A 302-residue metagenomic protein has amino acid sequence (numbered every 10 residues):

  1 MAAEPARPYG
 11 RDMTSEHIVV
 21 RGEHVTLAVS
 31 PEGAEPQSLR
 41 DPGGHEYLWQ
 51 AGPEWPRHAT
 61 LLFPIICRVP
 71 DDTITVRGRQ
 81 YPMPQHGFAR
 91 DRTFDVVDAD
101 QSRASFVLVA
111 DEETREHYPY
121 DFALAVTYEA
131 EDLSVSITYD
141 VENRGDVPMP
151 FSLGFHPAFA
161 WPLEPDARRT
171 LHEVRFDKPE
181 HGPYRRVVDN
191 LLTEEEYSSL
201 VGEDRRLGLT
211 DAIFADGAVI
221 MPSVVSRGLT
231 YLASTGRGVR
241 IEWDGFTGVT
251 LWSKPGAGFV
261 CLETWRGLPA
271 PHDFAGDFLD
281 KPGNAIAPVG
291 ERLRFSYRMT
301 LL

Functional and structural regions predicted by a protein language model:
A6-R7: Short, low-complexity intrinsically disordered segments enriched in A/P/G/S/L with frequent Arg, especially at protein
G10-T73, Q80-M83, V225-G245, E291-L302: Beta-strand-rich N-terminal accessory domains
R79, M83-D132: Extended, loop-rich substrate-binding clefts of extracytoplasmic carbohydrate-active enzymes
V97-A104, E129-S134, L163-R168, K254-A257 (+1 more regions): A short, structured loop/turn motif at beta-sheet edges
A110-F159, L163: Acidic, contiguous internal or C-terminal segments within carbohydrate-active enzymes that form a structured patch used
A158-W243: Active-site/ligand-binding surface loops and adjacent short beta/alpha elements that line catalytic pockets across
R237-L302: Active-site pocket scaffolds in enzymes
